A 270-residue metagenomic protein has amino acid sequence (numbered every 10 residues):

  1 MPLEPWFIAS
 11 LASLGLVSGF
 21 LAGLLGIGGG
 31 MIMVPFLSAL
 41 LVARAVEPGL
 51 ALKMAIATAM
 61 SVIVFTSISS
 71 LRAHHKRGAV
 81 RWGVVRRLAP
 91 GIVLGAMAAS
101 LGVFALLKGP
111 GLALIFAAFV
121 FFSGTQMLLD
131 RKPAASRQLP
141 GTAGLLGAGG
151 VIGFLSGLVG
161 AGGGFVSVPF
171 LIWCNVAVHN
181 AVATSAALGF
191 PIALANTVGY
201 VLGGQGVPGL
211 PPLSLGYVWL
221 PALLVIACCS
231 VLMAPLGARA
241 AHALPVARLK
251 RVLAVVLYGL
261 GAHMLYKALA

Functional and structural regions predicted by a protein language model:
M1-L25, I32, S38-K53, T58 (+4 more regions): Juxtamembrane transmembrane-helix boundary motif
G26, G160: Short, flexible loop motifs at catalytic/binding sites
P169, S185, R248: Active-site proximal loops enriched in glycine and acidic residues that flank catalytic Cys/His/Asp and coordinate
A183-V201: Hydrophobic alpha-helical transmembrane segments of multi-pass integral membrane proteins, especially transporters
